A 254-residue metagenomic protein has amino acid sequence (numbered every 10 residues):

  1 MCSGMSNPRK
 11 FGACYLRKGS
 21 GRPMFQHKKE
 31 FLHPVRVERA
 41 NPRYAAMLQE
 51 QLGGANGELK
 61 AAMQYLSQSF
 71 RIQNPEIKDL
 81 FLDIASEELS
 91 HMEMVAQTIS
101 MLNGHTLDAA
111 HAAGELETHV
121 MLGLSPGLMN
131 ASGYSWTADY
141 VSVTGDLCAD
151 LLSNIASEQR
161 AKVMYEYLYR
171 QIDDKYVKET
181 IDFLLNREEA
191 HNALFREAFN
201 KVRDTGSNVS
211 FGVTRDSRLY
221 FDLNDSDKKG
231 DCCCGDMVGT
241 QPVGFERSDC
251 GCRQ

Functional and structural regions predicted by a protein language model:
M1, N7-P23: Short, Lys/Arg-enriched N-terminal segments with co-localized hydrophobic residues within the first ~10-30 amino acids
C2, P23-Q254: Non-heme di-metal
